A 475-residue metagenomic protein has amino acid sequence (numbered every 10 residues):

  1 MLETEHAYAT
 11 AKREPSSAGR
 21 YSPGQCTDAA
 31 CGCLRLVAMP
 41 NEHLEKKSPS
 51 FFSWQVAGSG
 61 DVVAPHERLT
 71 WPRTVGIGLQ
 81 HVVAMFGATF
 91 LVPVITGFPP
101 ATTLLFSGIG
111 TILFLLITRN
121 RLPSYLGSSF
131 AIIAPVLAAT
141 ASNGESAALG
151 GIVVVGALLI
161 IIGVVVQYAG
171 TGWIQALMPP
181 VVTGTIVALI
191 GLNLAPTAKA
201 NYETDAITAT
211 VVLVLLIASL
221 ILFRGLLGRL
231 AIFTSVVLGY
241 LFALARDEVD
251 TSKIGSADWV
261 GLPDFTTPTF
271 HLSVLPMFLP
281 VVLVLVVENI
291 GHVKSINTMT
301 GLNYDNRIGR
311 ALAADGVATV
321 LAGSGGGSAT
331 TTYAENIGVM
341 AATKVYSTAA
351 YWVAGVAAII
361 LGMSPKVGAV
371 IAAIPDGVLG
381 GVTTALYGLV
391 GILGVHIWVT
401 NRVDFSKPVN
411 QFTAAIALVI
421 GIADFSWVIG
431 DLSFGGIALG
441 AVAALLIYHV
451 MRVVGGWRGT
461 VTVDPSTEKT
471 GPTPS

Functional and structural regions predicted by a protein language model:
L2-A11, C26, C31-G76, D247 (+4 more regions): Intrinsically disordered, low-complexity non-transmembrane regions of multi-pass membrane transporters
S59-V75, V92-L115, R121, P280-T348 (+1 more regions): Membrane-embedded helical hairpins/re-entrant loop segments and their flanking transmembrane helices within multi-pass
R73-M85, T208-V212, L230-A231, A245-R246 (+2 more regions): Hydrophobic, membrane-embedded alpha-helices of multi-pass small-molecule transporters
I77-G110, L115, L122-A147: Transmembrane helix-boundary motif of multi-pass solute transporters/channels
F86-T89, L215, L230, V237 (+4 more regions): Juxtamembrane interface elements at the cytosolic ends of transmembrane helices in multi-pass membrane proteins
F98-L104, N120-I132, I174-T183, G228-F233 (+6 more regions): Short, non-helical or kinked segments that cap or interrupt transmembrane helices
P135-N143, L220, N336-Y351, A357-G362: Interfacial segments of multi-pass membrane proteins
A141-D250, I360-V461, P465: Membrane-embedded alpha-helical modules
